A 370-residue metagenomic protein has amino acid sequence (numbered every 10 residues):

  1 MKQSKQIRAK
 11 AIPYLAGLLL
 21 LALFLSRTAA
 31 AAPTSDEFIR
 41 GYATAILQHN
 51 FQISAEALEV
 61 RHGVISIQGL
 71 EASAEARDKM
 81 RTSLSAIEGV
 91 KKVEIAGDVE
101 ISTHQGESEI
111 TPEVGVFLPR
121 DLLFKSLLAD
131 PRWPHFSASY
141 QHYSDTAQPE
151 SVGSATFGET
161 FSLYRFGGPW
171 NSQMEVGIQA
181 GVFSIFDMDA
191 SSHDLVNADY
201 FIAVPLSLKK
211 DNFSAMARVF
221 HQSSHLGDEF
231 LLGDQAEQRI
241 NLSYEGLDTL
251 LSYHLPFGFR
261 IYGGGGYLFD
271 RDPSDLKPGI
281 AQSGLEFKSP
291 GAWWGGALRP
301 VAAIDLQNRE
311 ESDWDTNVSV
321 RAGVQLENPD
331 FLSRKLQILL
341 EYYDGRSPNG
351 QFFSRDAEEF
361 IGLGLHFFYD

Functional and structural regions predicted by a protein language model:
A9-Q105: N-terminal targeting leaders
T103-S108, P169-G284, G345-S347, F353-A357: Outer-membrane pore/translocation modules
G106-S207: Transmembrane beta-barrel domains of Gram-negative outer membranes and organellar outer membranes
L118-L122, D313-D370: Predominantly the C-terminal beta-signal and adjacent terminal strand-loop region of outer-membrane beta-barrel
F124-A129, Y164-V176, H254-F259, S289-P300 (+1 more regions): Short loop/turn motifs that connect adjacent beta-strands in outer-membrane beta-barrel proteins
F136-A138, V176-A180, L206, A217 (+6 more regions): Membrane-embedded beta-strand positions of outer-membrane beta-barrel proteins
Y140-T146, L163-R165, A180-F186, K210 (+7 more regions): Transmembrane beta-strands of outer-membrane beta-barrel pores
F157-L163, V204-K210, T249-Y253, S283-S289 (+2 more regions): Residues on the lipid-exposed face of transmembrane beta-strands in outer-membrane beta-barrel proteins
